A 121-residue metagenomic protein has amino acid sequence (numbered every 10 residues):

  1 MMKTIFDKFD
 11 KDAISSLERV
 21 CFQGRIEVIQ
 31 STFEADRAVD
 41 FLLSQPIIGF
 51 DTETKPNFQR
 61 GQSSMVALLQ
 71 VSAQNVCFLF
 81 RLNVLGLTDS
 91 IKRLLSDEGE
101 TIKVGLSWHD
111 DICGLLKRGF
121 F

Functional and structural regions predicted by a protein language model:
M1-I48, P56, G114-R118: N-terminal accessory regions of nucleic-acid-interacting proteins
V20-C21, S44, V66-L68, T101: NAD-dependent ADP-ribosyltransferases
G49, T101-W108: Acidic beta-strand-to-loop metal/phosphate-binding motif
T54-P56, V84: Short, glycine/acidic-enriched loop or turn micro-motifs at the edges of active sites
P56-V76: A short alpha/beta connector and helix-capping loop motif
R60-G61, Q70-V71, K92-D97, L106: Short, charge-rich binding segments
Q70-Q74, E100, H109-F121: Metal-dependent phosphoesterase core characteristic of DEDDh/y 3'-5' exonuclease domains
V76-I102: Nucleic-acid-processing active sites and adjacent nucleic-acid-binding tracks, predominantly divalent metal-dependent
